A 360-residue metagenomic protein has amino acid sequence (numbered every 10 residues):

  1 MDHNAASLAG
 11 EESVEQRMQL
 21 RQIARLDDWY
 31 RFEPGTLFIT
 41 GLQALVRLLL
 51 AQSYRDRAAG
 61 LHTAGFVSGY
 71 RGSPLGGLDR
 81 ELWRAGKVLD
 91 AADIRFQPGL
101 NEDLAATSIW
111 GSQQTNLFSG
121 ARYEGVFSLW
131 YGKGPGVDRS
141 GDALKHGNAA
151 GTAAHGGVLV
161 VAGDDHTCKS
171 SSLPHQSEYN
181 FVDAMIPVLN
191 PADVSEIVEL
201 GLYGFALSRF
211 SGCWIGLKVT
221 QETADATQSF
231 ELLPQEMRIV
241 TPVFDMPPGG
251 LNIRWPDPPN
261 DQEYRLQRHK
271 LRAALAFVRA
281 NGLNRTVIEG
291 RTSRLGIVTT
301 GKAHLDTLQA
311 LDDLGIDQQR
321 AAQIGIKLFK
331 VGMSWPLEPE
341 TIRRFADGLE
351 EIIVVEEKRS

Functional and structural regions predicted by a protein language model:
M1-Q52, P191-S360: Flexible, low-complexity linker and terminal segments
D2-V194, T220-E222, R291-R294, V298: Thiamine diphosphate
